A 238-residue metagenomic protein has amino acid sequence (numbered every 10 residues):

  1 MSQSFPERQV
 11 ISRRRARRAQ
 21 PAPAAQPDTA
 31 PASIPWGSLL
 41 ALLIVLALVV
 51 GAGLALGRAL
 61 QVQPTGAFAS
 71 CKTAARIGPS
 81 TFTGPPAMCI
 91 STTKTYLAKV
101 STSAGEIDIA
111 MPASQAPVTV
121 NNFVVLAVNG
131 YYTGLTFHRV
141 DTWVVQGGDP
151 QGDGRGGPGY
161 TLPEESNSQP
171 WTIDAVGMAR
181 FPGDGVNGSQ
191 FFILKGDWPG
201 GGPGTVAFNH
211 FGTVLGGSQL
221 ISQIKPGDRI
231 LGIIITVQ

Functional and structural regions predicted by a protein language model:
S2-Q238: Cyclophilin-like peptidyl-prolyl cis-trans isomerases
